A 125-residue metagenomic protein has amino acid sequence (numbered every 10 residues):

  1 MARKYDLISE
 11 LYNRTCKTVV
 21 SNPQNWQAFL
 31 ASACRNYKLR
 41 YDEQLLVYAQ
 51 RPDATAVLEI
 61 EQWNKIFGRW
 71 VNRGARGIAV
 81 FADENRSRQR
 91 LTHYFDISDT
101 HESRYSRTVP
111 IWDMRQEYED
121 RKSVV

Functional and structural regions predicted by a protein language model:
M1-V125: N-terminal accessory/interface modules of nucleic-acid-binding and processing proteins
